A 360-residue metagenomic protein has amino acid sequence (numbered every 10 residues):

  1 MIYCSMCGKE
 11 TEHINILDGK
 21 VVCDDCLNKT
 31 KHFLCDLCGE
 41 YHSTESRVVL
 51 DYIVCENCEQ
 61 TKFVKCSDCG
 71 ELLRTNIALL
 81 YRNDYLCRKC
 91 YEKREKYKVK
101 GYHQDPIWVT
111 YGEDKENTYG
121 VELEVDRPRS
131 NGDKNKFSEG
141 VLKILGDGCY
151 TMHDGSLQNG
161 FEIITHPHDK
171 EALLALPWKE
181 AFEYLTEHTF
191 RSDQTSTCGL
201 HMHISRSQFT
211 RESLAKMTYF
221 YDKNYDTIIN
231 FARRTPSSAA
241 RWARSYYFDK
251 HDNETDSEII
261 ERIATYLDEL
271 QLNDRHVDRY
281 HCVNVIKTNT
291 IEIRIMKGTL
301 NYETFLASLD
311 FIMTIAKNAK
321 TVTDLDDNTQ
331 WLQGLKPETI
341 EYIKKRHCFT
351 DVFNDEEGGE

Functional and structural regions predicted by a protein language model:
C4-C7, C23, C35-C38, C55 (+2 more regions): Short cysteine-rich clusters marking metal-coordination/redox-active sites
T11, T30, H42, K62 (+2 more regions): Cys/His-rich microdomains that often coordinate metals
I14-L17, F33-L34, E45-V48, K65-C66 (+2 more regions): Short Cys/His-rich "knuckle" micro-motifs
L17-N28, V48-Q60, L80-E92: Cysteine-rich micro-motifs
S67-E71, L79-T189: Terminal catalytic/cofactor-binding subdomain
G120, A215-K297: Aromatic/basic-lined ligand-recognition segments that form π-stacking hydrophobic pockets flanked by Lys/Arg to engage
F137, E171-F182, S207-R233, N301-A316 (+2 more regions): Helical (often loop-to-helix) elements that flank the catalytic cores of nucleotide-handling enzymes
G160-E162, D193-F209, T290-R294: Histidine-centered divalent-metal-coordination microenvironment in nucleic-acid enzymes
